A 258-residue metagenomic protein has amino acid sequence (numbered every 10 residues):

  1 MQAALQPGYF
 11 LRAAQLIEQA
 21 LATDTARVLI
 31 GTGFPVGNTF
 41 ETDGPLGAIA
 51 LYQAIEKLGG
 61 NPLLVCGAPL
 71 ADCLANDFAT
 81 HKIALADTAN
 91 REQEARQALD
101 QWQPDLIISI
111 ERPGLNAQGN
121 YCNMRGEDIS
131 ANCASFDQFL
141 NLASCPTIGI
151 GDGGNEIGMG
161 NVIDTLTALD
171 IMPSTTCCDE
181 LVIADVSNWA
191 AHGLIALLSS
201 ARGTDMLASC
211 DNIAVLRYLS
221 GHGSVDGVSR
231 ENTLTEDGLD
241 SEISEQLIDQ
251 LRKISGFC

Functional and structural regions predicted by a protein language model:
M1-R27: Positively charged, low-complexity intrinsically disordered leader regions
Q2-L5, F34-L46: Short, glycine-rich nucleotide/cofactor-binding loops
R27, D105-L106: Structural motif
E41-G59: Histidine-anchored nucleotide/phosphate-binding helix
G44-P45, L106-I107, R112-T204: Conserved mixed alpha/beta catalytic, RNA-binding, or beta-rich assembly cores of soluble enzyme, regulatory
G59-G67: Short internal beta-strands
F78-Q101, D105: A glycine-rich helix N-cap at a beta->alpha junction
I157-C258: C-terminal functional extensions of proteins
